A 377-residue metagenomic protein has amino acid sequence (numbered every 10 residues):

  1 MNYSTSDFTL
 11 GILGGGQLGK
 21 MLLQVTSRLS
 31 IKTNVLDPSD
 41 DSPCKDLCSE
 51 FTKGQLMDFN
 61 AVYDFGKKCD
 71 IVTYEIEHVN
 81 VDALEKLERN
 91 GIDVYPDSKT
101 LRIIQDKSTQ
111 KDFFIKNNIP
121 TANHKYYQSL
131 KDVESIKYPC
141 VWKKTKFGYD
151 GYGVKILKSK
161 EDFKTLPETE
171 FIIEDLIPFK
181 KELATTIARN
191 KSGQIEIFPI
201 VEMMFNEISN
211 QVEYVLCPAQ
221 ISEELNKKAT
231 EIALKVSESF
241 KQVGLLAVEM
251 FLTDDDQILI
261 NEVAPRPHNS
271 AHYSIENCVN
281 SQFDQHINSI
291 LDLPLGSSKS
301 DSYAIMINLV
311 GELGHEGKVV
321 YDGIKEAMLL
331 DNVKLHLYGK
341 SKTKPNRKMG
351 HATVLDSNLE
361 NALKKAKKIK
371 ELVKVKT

Functional and structural regions predicted by a protein language model:
M1-T100, I104-Q105: ATP-binding N-terminal substructure of ATP-dependent carboxylate-amine bond-forming enzymes
S6, N288-T377: Peripheral (often C-terminal) accessory segments that flank ATP-dependent C-N-forming ligase machineries
T26, V72, T185, H286 (+1 more regions): Residue-level signal for inorganic ion chemistry
D41-C44, D132, H315-G317: Short, charged/polar "capping" segments at the starts of alpha-helices and the immediately preceding loops
C44-K45, K146, T343-R347: Short, flexible turn/loop "capping" segments at secondary-structure junctions
Q55-F59, V81, L130, K160 (+1 more regions): Structural motif corresponding to alpha-helix initiation and N-cap regions
L101-A184, A188-V236, A366, K370: Active-site nucleotide/adenylate-binding loops and adjacent lid/helix of ATP-dependent enzymes
P167-I221, N226-I260, A264-H272, D284-S297 (+2 more regions): Phosphate-binding core of ATP-grasp and ATP-grasp-like enzymes
